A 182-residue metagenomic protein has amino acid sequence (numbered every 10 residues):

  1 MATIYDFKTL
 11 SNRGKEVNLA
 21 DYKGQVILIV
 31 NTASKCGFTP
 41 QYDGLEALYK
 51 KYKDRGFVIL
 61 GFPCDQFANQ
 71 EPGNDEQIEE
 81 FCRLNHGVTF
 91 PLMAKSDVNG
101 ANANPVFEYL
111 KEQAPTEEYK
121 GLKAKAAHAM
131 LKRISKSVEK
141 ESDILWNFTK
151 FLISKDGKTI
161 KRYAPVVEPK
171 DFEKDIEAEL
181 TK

Functional and structural regions predicted by a protein language model:
M1-A20: N-terminal "domain-start" segment that seeds a small globular fold
I4-Y5, I27, N147-T149: Short loop/turn microsegments at loop-to-beta-strand junctions
Q25-V26, S34-K35, T39-P63, C82-H86: Conserved helix-turn-beta segment immediately C-terminal to the redox Cys motif in thioredoxin-like folds
G44-A47, Q77, P105, D171 (+1 more regions): Extracytoplasmic/secreted proteins, especially bacterial periplasmic and envelope-associated proteins
G56-G73, T89-G100: Thiol-based oxidoreductase modules, predominantly thioredoxin-like and allied folds used for disulfide exchange
R83, G87-V167: Thiol/selenol-based redox catalytic cores and closely related redox-interacting motifs
K161-T181: Non-catalytic, surface beta->alpha helical segment in thiol-disulfide oxidoreductase systems
